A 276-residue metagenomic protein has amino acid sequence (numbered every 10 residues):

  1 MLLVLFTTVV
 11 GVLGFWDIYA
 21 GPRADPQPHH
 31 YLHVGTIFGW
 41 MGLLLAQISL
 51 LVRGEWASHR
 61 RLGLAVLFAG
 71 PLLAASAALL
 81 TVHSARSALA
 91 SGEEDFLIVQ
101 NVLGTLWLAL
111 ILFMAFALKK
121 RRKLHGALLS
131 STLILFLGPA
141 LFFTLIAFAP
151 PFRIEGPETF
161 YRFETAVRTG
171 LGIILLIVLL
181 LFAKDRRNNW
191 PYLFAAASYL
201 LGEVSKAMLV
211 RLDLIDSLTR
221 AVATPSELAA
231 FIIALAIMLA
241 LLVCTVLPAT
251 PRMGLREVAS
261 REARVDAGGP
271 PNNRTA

Functional and structural regions predicted by a protein language model:
M1-A276: Alpha-helical membrane insertion/targeting regions
